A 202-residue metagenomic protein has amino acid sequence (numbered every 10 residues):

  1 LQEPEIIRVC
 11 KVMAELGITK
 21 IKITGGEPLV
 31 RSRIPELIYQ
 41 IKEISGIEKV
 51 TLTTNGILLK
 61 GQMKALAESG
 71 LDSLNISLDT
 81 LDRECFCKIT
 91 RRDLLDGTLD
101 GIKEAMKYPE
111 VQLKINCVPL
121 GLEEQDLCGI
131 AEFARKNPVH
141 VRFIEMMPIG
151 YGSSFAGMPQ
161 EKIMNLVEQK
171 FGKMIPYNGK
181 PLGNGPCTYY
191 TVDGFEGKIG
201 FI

Functional and structural regions predicted by a protein language model:
L1, I18, G200-I202: Proteins with a high burden of low-complexity, intrinsically disordered sequence enriched in S/T/G/P/A and R, requiring
L1-E3, R92, G157-E161: Short, conserved loop/turn and helix-capping segments at secondary-structure boundaries that abut family-defining
E3-I23, R31-R142: Radical SAM/AdoMet-radical enzyme domain recognition
E27: Conserved G/P- and acidic residue-centered "switch" motifs that form tight phosphate/ATP-binding loops in soluble
L122, M147-P148: Hydrophobic, aromatic-enriched interface-forming segments
P148-I202: Accessory C-terminal segments flanking Radical SAM cores
